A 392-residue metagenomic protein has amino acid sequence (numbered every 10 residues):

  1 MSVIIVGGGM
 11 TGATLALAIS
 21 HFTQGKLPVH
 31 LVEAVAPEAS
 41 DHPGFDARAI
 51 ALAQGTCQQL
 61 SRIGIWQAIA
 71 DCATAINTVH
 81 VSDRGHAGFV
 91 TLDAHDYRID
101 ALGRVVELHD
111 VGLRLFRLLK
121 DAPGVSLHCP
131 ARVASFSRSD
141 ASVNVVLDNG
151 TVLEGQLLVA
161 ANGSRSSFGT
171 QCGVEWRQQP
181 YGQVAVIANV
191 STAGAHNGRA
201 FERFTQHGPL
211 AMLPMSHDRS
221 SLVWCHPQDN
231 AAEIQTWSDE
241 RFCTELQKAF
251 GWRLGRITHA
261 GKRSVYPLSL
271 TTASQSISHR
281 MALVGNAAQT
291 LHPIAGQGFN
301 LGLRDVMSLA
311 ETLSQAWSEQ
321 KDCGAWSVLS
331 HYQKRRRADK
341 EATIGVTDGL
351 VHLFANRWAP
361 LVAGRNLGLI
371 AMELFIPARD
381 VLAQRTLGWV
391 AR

Functional and structural regions predicted by a protein language model:
V6, S20-D46: Glycine-rich FAD pyrophosphate-binding loop
G12-A13: N-terminal Rossmann-fold NAD(P) dinucleotide-binding loop
P43-R84: N-terminal FAD cofactor-binding segment of flavoenzymes
L60, V152, L157-R263: Conserved FAD-binding catalytic core of PHBH/FMO-like flavoproteins
I69-Q171, Q179-V184: Conserved N-terminal helical subregion
N230-E319, C323-G324: FAD/FMN-dependent oxidoreductases across multiple families
E311-R392: C-terminal helical "tail/cap" subdomain of flavin- and related membrane-associated enzymes
